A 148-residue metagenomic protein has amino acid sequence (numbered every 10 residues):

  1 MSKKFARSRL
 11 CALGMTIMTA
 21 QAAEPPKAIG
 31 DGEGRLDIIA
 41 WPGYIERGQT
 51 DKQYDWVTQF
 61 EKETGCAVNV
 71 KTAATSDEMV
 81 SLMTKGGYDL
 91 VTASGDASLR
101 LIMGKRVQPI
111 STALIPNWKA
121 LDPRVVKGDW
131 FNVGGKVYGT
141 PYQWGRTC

Functional and structural regions predicted by a protein language model:
M1-R35: Short, low-complexity disordered leader/linker segments with a strong preference for bacterial N-terminal type II
F5, P25, W56, V125-V126: Hydrophobic alpha-helical context, especially transmembrane and signal-peptide helices
A23-L101: Early extracytoplasmic/lumenal segment of secretory-pathway proteins
K27, Y88-L90, Q108-C148: A structural signal for short loop-to-beta-strand junctions that line the ligand-binding cleft of periplasmic/secreted
L36-D37, I102, A113, N132: Short, functionally important structural connectors and interaction interfaces within domains
W41-G43, G95-A97, R106, I115 (+1 more regions): Solvent-exposed coil/turn segments that connect beta secondary-structure elements in extracytoplasmic/periplasmic
I102-Q108: Repeat-unit-sized solenoid/scaffold elements
